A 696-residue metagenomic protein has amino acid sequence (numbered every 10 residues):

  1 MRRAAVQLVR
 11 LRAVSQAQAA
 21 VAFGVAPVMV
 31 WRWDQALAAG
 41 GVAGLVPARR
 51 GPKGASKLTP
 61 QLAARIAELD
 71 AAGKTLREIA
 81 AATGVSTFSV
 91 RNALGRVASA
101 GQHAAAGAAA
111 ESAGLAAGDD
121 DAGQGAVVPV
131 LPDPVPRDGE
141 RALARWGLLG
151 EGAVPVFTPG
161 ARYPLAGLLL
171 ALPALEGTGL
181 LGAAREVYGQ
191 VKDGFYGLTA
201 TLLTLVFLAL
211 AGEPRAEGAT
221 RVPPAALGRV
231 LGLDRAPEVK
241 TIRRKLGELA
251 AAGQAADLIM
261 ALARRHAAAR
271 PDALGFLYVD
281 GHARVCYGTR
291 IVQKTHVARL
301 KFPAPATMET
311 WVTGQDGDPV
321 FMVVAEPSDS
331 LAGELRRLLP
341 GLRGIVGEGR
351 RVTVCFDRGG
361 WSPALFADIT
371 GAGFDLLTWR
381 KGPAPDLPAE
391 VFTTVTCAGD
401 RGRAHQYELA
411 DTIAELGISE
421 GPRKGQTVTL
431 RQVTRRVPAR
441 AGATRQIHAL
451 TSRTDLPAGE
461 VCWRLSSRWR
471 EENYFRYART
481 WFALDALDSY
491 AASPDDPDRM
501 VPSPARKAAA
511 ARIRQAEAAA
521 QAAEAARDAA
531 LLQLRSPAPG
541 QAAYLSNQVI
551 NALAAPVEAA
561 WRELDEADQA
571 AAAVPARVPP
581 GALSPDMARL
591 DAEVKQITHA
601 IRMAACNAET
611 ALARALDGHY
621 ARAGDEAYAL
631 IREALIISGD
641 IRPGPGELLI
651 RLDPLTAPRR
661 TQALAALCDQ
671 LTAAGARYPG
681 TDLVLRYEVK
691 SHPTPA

Functional and structural regions predicted by a protein language model:
M1, G114-F302, T310-D329, R336-I345 (+1 more regions): Dynamic "connector" segments at or just before major functional cores
M1-R2, P47-L62, Q190-G197: Short, Lys/Arg-enriched anionic-surface-contact patches
M1-V14, T59-K74, L202-L210: Short, amphipathic alpha-helical "recognition" segments used to contact nucleic acids or chromatin
A5, I66, T204-L205, A219 (+8 more regions): Short, conserved catalytic/metal-binding motifs centered on acidic residues
A17-F23, I79-A81: Short alpha-helical "recognition helix" segments of helix-turn-helix
V28-W31, F88, K240: Key DNA-contact positions within bacterial/archaeal DNA-binding proteins
V42-A55, G95-G123, Q254-A263: Short Lys/Arg-enriched helix C-cap and helix-to-coil transition segments that create basic nucleic-acid-contact patches
V135-L148, F321, A367, A372-E471 (+5 more regions): An anionic, glycine-rich sequence signature occurring as long contiguous blocks
